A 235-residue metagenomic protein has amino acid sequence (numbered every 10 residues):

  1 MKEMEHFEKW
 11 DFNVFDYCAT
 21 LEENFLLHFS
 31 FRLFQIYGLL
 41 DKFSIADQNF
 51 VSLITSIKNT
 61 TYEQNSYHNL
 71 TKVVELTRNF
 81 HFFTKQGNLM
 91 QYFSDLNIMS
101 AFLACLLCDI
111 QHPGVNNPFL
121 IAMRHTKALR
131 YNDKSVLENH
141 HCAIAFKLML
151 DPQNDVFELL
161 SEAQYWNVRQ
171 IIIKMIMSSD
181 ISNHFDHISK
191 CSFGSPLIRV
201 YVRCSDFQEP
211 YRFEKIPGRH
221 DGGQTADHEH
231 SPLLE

Functional and structural regions predicted by a protein language model:
M1-S135: Acidic/His-rich, divalent-metal-binding segments that scaffold phosphate/diphosphate chemistry
N97-E235: Divalent metal-dependent catalytic cores for phosphoryl transfer on phosphate-bearing substrates
